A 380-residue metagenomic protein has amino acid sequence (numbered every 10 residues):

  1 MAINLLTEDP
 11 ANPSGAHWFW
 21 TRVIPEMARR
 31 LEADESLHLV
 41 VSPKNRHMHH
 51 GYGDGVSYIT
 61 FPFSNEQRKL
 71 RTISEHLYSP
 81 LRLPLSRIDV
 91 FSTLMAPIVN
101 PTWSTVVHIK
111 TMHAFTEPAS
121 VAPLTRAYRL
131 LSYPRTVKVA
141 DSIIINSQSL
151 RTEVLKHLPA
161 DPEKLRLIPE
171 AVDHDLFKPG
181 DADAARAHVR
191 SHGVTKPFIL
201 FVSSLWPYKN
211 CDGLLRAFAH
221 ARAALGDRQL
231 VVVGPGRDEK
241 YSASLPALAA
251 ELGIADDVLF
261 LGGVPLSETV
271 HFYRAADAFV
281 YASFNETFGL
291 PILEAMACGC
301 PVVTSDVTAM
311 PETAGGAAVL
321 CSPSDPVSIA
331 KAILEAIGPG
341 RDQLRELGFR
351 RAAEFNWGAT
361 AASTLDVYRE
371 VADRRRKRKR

Functional and structural regions predicted by a protein language model:
M1-R380: Carbohydrate transferase catalytic cores enriched for Leloir-type hexosyltransferases
